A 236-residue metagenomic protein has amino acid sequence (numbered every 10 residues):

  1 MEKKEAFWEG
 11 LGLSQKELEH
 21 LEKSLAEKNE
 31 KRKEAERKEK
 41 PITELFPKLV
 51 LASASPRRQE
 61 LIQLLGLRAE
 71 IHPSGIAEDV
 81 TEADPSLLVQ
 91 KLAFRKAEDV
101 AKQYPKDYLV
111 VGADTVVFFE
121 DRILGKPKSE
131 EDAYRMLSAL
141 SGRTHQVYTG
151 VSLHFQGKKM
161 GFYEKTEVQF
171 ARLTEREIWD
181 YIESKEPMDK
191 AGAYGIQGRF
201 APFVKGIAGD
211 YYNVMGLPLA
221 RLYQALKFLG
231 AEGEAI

Functional and structural regions predicted by a protein language model:
E5-R37: N-terminal intrinsically disordered, low-complexity tails
K38-K40, A77, S86: Catalytic cores of phosphodiester-bond-cleaving enzymes
K40-L67: N-terminal beta1-alpha1 ligand-phosphate binding loop
L45-L49, I71, D84-I236: Anionic-ligand binding patches
S53-S55, S74, S141: Short linear Ser/Thr-Pro motifs
E60-L64, T81-E82, Q103: Short loop/helix-cap segments at secondary-structure boundaries that form the rim of catalytic
E70-E78: A short beta-strand-loop structural module common to alpha/beta enzyme folds
